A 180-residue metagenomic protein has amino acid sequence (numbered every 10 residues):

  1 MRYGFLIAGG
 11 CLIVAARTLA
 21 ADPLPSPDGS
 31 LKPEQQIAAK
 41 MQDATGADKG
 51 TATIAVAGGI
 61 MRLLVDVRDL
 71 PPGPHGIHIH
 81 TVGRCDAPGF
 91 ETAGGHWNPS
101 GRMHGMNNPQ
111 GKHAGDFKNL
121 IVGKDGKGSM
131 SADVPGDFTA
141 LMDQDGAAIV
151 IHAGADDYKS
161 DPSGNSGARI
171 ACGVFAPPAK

Functional and structural regions predicted by a protein language model:
G4-R17: Bacterial N-terminal signal peptides
L19-K180: N-terminal leader/targeting pre-sequences
